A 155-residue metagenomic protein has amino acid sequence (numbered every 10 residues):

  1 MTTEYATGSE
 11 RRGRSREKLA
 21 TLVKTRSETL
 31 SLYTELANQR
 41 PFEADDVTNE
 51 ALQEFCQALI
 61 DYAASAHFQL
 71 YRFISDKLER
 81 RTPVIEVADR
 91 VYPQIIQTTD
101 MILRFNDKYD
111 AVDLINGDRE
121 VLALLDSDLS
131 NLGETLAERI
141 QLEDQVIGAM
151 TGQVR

Functional and structural regions predicted by a protein language model:
M1-R155: Surface-exposed peri-terminal alpha-helical interaction modules
